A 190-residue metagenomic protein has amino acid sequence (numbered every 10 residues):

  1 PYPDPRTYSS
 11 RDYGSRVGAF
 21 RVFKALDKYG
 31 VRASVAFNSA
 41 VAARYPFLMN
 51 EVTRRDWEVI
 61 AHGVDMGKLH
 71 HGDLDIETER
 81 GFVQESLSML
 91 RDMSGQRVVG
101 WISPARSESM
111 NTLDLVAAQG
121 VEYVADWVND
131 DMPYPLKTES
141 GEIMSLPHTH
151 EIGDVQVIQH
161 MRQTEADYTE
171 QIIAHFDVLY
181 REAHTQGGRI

Functional and structural regions predicted by a protein language model:
P1-G100, A105-L146, T169-R189: Catalytic alpha-helical scaffold of carbohydrate-active enzymes acting on polysaccharides/glycoconjugates
S145-D167: Positively charged, amphipathic and often flexible ligand-engagement surfaces
